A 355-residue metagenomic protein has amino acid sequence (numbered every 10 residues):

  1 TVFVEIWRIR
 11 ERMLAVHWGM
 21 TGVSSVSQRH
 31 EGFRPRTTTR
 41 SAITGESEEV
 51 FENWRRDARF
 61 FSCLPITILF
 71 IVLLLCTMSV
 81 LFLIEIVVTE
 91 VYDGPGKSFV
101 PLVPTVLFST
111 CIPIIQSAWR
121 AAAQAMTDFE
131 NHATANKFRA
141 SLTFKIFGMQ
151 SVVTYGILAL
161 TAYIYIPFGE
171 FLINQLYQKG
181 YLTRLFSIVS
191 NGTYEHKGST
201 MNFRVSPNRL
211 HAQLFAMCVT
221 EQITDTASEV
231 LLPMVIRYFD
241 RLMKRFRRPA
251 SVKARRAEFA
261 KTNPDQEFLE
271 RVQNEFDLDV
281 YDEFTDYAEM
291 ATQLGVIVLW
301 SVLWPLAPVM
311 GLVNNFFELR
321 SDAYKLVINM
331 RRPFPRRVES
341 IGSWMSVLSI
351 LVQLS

Functional and structural regions predicted by a protein language model:
T1-S355: Transmembrane transport/permeation module of multi-pass membrane proteins
